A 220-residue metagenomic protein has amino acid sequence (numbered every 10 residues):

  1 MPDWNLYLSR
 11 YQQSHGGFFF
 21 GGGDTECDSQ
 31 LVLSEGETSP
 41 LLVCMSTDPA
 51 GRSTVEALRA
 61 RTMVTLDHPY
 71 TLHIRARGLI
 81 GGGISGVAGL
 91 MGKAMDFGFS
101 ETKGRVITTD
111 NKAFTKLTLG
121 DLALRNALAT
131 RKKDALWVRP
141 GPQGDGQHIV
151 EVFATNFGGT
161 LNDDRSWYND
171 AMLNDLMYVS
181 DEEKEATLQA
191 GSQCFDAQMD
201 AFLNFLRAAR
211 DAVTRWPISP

Functional and structural regions predicted by a protein language model:
M1-F18: N-terminal, Lys/Arg-enriched amphipathic/low-complexity engagement segments that precede the first folded domain
L8, F20-E37, S46-P220: Charged, low-complexity intrinsically disordered regions
